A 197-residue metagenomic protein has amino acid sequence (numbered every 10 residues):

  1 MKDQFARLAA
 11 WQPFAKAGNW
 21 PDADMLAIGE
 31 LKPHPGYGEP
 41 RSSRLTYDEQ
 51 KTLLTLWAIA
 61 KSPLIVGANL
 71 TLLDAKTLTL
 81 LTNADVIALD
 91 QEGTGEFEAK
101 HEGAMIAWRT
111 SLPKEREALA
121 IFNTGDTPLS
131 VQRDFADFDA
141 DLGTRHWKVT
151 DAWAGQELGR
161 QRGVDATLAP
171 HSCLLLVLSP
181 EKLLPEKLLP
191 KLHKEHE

Functional and structural regions predicted by a protein language model:
M1-A68: Glycan-recognition surfaces
H34-P35, I65-G67, L73-T77, D126-L129 (+2 more regions): Flexible loop/turn segments at secondary-structure boundaries
S43-T46, M105-R109, G163-V164: Generic recognition of flexible, low-complexity loop/linker segments
T52-K100: Catalytic cores of secreted or luminal carbohydrate-active enzymes
W57-A60, I65-G67, H101-A140: Carbohydrate-binding surface patches
L119, V149, H171: Hydrophobic, well-ordered secondary-structure elements that form the walls of internal hydrophobic environments
A136-W153: Solvent-exposed beta-hairpin/edge-strand motifs
G159-K194: C-terminal beta-strand-rich structural cap/linker in extracellular carbohydrate-active enzymes
